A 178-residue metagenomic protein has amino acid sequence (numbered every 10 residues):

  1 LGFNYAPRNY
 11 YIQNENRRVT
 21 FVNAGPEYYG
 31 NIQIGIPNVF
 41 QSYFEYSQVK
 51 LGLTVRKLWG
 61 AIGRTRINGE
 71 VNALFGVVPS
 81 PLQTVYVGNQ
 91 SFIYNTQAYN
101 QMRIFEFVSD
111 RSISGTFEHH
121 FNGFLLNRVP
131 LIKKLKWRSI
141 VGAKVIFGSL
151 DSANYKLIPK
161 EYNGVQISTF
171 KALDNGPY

Functional and structural regions predicted by a protein language model:
L1-Y178: Exposed, low-structure sequence patches enriched in small/polar residues
